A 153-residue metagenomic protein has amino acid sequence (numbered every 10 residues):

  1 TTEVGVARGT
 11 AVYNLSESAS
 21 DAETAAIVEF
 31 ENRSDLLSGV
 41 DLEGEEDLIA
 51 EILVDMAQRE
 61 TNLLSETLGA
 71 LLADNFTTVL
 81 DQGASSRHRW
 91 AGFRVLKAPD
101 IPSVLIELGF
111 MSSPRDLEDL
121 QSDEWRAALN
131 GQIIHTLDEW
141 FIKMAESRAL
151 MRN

Functional and structural regions predicted by a protein language model:
T1-N153: Active-site-proximal helix/loop segments of hydrolytic enzymes
